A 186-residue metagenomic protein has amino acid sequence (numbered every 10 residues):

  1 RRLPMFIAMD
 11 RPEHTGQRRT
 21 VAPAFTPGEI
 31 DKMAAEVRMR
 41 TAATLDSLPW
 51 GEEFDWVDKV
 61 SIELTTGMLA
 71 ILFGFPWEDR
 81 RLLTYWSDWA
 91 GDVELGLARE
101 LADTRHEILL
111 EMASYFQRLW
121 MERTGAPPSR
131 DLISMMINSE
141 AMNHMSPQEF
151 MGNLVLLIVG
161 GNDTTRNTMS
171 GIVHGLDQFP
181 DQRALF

Functional and structural regions predicted by a protein language model:
R1-F186: Cytochrome P450
